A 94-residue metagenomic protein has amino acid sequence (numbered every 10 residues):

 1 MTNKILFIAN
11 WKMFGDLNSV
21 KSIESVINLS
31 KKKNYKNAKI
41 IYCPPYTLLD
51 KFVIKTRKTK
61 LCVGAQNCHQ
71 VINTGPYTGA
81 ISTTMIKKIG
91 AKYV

Functional and structural regions predicted by a protein language model:
M1-I81, K88: Conserved N-terminal beta1-alpha1 strand-loop-helix module at the mouth
I86, V94: Zn-dependent metallopeptidase/amidohydrolase metal-coordination segment
